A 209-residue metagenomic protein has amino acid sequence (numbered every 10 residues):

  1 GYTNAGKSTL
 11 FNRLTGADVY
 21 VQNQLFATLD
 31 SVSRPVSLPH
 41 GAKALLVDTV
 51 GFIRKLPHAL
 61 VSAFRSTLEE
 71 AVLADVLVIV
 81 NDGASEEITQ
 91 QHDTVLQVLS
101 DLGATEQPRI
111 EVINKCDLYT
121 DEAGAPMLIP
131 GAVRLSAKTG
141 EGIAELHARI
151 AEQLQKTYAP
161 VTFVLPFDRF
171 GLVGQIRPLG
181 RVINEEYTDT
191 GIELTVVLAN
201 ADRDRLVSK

Functional and structural regions predicted by a protein language model:
G1-G16, E86, Q90, Q97-K209: C-terminal-of-GTPase-core extension/linker across diverse P-loop GTPases
G1-L77, N81: Conserved G1/Walker A P-loop phosphate-binding module
D30, R65-L68, D93-L96, A144-H147: Generic alpha-helical structural signal
A59-A63, T89-T94: Substrate-gripping "pore-loop 1 plus following alpha2 helix"
